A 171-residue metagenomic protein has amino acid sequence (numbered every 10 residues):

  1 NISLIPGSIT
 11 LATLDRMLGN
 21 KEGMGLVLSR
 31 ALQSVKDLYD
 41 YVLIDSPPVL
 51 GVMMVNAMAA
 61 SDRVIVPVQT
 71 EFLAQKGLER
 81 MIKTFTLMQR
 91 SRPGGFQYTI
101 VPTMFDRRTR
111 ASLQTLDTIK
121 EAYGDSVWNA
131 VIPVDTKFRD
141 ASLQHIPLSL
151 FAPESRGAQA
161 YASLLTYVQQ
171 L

Functional and structural regions predicted by a protein language model:
N1-D37, A141-L143: P-loop/Walker-type NTP enzyme "switch/lid" segment
L4, V127-V131, L148: Conserved beta-strand scaffold positions in the cores of enzyme catalytic domains, especially in NTP/NDP-utilizing
G7, A130, V134, P153: Active-site donor-binding loop signature of nucleotide-sugar glycosyltransferases
A12, A74, R139, S149: Nucleotide phosphate-binding site architecture
V27, R80, A160-S163: Charged catalytic carboxylate motif
Q33-T136: Conserved catalytic-core segment of NTP-binding enzymes
S142-S163: C-terminal boundary of histidine-terminating zinc-finger modules
S163-L171: C-terminal alpha-helix
